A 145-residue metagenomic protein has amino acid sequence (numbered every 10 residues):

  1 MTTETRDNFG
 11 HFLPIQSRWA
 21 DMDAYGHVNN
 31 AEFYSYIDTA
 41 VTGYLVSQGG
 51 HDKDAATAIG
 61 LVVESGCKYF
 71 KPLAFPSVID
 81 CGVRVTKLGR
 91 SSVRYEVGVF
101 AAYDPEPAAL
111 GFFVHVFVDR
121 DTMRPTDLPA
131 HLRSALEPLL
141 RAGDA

Functional and structural regions predicted by a protein language model:
M1-S47: Catalytic strand-loop segment that frames the active site of acyl-thioester-processing enzymes
T2-L13, L73-F75, T86-A145: HotDog/MaoC-like acyl-thioester-processing domains
Q16, G66, V114: Short aromatic/hydrophobic contact patches that present stacked aromatics for nucleic-acid/ligand binding
E32, E64, E96: Acidic-residue sensor for enzyme active/binding pockets
A40, Q48, L139-G143: Alpha-helix boundary/capping residues
Y44-V93, P107-A108: Hydrophobic beta-strand-centered segment that forms part of the acyl-chain substrate-binding groove
